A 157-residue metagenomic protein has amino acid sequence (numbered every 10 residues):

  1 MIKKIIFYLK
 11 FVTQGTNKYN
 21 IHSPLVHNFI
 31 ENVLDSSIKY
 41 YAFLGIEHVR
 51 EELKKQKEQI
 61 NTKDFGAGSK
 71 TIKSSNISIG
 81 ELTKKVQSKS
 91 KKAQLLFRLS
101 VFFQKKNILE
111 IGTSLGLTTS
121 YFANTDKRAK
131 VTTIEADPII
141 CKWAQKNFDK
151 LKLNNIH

Functional and structural regions predicted by a protein language model:
M1-H157: A short alpha-helical cap/connector motif
